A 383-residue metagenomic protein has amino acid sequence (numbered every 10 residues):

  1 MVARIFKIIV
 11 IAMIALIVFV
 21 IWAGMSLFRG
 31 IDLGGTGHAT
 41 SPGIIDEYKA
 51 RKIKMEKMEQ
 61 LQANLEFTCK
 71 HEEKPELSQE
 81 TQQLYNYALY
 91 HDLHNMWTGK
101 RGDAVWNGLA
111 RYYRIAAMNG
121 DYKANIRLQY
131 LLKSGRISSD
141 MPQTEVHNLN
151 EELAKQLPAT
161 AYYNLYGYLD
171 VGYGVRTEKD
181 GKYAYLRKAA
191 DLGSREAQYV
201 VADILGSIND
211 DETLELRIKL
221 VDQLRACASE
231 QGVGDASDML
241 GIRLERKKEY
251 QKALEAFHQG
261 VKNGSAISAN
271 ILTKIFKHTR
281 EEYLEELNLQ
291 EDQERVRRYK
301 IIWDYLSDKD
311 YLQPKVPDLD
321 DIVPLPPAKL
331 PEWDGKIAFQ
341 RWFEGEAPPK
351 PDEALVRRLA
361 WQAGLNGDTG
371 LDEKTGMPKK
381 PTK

Functional and structural regions predicted by a protein language model:
M1-I17: N-terminal Sec-pathway targeting helices
W22-G108, N119, K383: N-terminal leader/linker segments that initiate helical-solenoid repeat arrays
L77-L84, D92-H94, N119-K123, L128 (+11 more regions): Short helix-capping/linker turns of helical repeat alpha-solenoids
A88-R101, Q129-D140, Y166-R176, A202-L214 (+3 more regions): Short coil/turn linking the two alpha-helices of tandem helical-hairpin repeats
R101-R111, S138-N150, V175-Y185, D210-L224 (+2 more regions): Structural signature of tandem alpha-helical TPR/SEL1-like repeats, specifically the intra-repeat loop/turn
L128-R136, V201-I208, I242, N270-E281 (+2 more regions): TPR/TPR-like alpha-solenoid helical repeat scaffolds
A190, L254-A266, T273-K309: TPR/TPR-like (Sel1-like) alpha-helical repeat modules
V323-K383: Long C-terminal extensions of eukaryotic subunits of large macromolecular complexes
